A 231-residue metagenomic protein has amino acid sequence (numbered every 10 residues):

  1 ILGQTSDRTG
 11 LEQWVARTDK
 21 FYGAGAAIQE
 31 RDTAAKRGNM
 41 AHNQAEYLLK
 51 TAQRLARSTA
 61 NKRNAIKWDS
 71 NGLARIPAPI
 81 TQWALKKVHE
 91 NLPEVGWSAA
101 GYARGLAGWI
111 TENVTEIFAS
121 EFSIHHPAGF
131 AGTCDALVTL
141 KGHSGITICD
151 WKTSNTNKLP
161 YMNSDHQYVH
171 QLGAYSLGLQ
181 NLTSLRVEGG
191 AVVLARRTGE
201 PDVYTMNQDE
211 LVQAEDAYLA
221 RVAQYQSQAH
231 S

Functional and structural regions predicted by a protein language model:
I1-A131: Metal-dependent nuclease catalytic cores that hydrolyze phosphodiester bonds in DNA/RNA, characterized by
T115-Q228: Mg2+/Mn2+-dependent nuclease catalytic core
S231: Acidic, carboxylate-rich catalytic segments that either coordinate divalent cations
